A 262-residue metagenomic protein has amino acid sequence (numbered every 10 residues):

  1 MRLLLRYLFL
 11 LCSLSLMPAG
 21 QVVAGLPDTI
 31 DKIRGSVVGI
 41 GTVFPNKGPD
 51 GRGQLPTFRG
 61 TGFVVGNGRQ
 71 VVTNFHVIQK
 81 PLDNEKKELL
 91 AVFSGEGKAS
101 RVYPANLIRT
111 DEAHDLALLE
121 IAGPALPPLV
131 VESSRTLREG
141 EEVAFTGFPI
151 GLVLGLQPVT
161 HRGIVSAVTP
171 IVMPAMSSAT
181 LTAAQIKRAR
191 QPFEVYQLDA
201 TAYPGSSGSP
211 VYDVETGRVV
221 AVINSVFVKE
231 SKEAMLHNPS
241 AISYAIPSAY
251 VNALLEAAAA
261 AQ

Functional and structural regions predicted by a protein language model:
Y7-P18: Bacterial N-terminal signal peptides
V22-V64, Q70-F75, H114-L116, A253-Q262: N-terminal activation segment of mature serine protease catalytic domains
D28-T29, N106-I108, A122-Q157: Active-site substrate-binding loop(s) of clan PA
S36-L55, I121-P128, V159-E256, A261: Active-site region of chymotrypsin-like
V65-G66, L137-R138, V214: Short, well-ordered loop/turn sites that connect or cap secondary structure elements
G66-E112: Catalytic-histidine neighborhood of serine endopeptidases, predominantly the chymotrypsin-like S1/PA family
N74-H76, F148, T216, S225: Short, surface-exposed secondary-structure boundary micro-motifs
K86-A91, E96-A105, E139-A144, P158-A179: Beta-strand/loop subdomains of soluble extracytoplasmic proteins
